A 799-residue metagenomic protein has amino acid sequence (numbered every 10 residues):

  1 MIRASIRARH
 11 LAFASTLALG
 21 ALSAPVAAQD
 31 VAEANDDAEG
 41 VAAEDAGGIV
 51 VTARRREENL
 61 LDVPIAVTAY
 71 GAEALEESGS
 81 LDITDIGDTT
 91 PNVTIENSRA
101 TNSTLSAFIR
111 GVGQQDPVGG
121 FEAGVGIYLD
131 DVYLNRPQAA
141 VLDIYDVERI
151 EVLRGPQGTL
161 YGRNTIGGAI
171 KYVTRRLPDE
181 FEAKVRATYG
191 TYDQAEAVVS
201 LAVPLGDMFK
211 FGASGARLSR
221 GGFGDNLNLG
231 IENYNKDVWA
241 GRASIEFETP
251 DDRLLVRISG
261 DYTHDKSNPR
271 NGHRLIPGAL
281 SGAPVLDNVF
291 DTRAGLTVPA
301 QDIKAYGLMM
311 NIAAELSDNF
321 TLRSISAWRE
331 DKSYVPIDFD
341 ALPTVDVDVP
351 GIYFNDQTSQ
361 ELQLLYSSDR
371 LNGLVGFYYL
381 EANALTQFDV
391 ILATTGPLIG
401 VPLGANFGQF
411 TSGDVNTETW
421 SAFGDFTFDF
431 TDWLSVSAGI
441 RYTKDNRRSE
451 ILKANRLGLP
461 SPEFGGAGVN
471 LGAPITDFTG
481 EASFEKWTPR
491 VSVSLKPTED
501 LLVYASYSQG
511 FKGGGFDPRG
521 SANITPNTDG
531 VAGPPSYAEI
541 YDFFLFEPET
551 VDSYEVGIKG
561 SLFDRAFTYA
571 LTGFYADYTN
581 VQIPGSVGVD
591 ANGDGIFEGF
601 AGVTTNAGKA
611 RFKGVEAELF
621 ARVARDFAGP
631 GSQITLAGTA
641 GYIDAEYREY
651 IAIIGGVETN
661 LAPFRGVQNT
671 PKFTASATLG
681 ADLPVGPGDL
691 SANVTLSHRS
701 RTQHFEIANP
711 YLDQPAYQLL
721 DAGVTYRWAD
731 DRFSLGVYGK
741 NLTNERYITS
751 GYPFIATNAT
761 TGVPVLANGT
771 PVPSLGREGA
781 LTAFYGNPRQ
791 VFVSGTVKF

Functional and structural regions predicted by a protein language model:
M1-S78, I83-T90, A202, V256 (+3 more regions): N-terminal Sec signal peptide and the immediately downstream disordered periplasmic leader that contains the TonB box
E44-E180, V556: Acidic, small-polar-rich N-terminal luminal/periplasmic segments of exported/outer-membrane proteins
V118-F121, L177-E182, L205-F209, P250-R253 (+8 more regions): Short loop/turn motifs that connect adjacent beta-strands in outer-membrane beta-barrel proteins
E122-G124, R136, Y145-R154, T159-L227 (+7 more regions): Outer-membrane beta-barrel translocator/receptor signature
P178-E180, T188, S200-T297, D331-V345 (+5 more regions): Periplasmic-side early beta-strands and strand-to-turn transitions of outer-membrane beta-barrels
N311-E315, T321-I337, K496, L502-S508 (+6 more regions): Membrane-embedded beta-barrel scaffold of Gram-negative outer-membrane proteins
N372, D432, V436, A566-Y578 (+3 more regions): Gram-negative outer-membrane beta-barrel transporters
S697-F705, Y726-F799: C-terminal beta-signal and adjacent terminal beta-strands/loops of Gram-negative outer-membrane beta-barrel proteins
